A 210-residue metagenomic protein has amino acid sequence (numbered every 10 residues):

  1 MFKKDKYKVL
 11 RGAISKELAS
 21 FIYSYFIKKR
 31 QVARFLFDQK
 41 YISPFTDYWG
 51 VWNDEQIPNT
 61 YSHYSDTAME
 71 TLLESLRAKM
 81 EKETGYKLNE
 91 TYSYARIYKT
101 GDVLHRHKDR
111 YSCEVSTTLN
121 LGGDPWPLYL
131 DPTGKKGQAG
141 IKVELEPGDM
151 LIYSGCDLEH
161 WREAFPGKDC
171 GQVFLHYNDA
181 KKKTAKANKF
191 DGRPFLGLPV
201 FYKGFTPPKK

Functional and structural regions predicted by a protein language model:
M1-T84: Non-heme Fe(II)/2-oxoglutarate
K3-K4, N89, G122, D169: A short, polar/charged loop/turn motif at coil->beta-strand junctions and beta-hairpin connectors
Q56, Y61-S62, T71-Y129: Conserved double-stranded beta-helix
T100-L158, D169-V173, N178-P194: Catalytic core of non-heme Fe(II) oxygenases with the double-stranded beta-helix
R162-G167: Short proline/glycine-enriched turn/loop segments at secondary-structure junctions
F190-K210: Acidic/histidine-enriched, glycine/proline-rich intrinsically disordered or flexible terminal extensions
